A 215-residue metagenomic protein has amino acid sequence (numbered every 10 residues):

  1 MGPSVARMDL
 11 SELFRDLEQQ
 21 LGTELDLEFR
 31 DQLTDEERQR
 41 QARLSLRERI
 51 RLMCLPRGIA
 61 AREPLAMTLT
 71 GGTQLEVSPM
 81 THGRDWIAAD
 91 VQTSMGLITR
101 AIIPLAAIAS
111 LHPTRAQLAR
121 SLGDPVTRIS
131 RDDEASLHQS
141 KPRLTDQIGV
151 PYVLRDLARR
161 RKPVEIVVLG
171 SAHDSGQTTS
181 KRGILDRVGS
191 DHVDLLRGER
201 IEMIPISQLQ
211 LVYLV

Functional and structural regions predicted by a protein language model:
M1-E76, T81-V215: Short glycine-rich, low-complexity segments
